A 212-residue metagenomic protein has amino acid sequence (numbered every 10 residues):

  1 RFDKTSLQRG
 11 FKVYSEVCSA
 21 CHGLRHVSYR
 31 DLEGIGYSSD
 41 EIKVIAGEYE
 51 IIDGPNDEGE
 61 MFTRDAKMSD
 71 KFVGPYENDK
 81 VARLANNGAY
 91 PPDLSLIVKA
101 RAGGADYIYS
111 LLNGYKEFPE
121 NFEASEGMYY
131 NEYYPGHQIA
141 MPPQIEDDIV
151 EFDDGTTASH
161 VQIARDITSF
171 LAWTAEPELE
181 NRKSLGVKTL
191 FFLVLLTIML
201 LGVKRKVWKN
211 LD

Functional and structural regions predicted by a protein language model:
R1-K12, G23-I42, G155, A175 (+1 more regions): Electrostatic cytochrome c docking/interface patches
T5, R9, V13, D93 (+3 more regions): Extracytoplasmic/secreted proteins, especially bacterial periplasmic and envelope-associated proteins
Y14-R25, I167: The canonical Cys-X-X-Cys-His
I35-E58: Active-site-surrounding "flap" and adjacent substrate/cofactor-binding loops of secreted or lumenal enzymes, prototyped
E50-P135: Membrane-proximal low-complexity regions enriched in glycine and acidic/polar residues
Y133-P135, A140-E176, E180: Extended, hydrophilic extramembrane loops/domains of integral membrane proteins
R182-L185, V194-D212: Juxtamembrane interface at the cytosolic side of transmembrane helices
L190-F191: Hydrophobic alpha-helical transmembrane segments
